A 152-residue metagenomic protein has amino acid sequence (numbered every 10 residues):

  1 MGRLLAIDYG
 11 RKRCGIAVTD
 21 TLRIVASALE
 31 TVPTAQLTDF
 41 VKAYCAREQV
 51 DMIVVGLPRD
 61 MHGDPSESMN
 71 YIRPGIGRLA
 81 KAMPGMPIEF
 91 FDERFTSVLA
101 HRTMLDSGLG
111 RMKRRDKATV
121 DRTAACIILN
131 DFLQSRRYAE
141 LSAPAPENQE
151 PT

Functional and structural regions predicted by a protein language model:
G2-I7, R11-K12, A17-T152: Phosphate- and other anionic-substrate recognition elements at nucleic-acid/protein interfaces
